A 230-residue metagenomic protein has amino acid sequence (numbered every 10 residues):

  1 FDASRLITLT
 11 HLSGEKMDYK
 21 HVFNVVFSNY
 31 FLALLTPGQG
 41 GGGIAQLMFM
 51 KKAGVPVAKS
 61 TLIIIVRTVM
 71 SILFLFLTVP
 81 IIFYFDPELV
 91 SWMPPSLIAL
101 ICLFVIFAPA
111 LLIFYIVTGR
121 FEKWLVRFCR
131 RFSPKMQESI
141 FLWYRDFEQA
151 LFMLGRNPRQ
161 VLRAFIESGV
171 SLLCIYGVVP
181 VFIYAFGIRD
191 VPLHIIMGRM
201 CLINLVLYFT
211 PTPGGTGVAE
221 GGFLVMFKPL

Functional and structural regions predicted by a protein language model:
F1-F27, F85, V90-L207: Predominantly cytoplasmic-facing regulatory/coupling regions of multi-pass membrane proteins
N29-Q137, T212, T216-L230: Transmembrane helix-loop-helix hairpins in multi-pass inner-membrane proteins
